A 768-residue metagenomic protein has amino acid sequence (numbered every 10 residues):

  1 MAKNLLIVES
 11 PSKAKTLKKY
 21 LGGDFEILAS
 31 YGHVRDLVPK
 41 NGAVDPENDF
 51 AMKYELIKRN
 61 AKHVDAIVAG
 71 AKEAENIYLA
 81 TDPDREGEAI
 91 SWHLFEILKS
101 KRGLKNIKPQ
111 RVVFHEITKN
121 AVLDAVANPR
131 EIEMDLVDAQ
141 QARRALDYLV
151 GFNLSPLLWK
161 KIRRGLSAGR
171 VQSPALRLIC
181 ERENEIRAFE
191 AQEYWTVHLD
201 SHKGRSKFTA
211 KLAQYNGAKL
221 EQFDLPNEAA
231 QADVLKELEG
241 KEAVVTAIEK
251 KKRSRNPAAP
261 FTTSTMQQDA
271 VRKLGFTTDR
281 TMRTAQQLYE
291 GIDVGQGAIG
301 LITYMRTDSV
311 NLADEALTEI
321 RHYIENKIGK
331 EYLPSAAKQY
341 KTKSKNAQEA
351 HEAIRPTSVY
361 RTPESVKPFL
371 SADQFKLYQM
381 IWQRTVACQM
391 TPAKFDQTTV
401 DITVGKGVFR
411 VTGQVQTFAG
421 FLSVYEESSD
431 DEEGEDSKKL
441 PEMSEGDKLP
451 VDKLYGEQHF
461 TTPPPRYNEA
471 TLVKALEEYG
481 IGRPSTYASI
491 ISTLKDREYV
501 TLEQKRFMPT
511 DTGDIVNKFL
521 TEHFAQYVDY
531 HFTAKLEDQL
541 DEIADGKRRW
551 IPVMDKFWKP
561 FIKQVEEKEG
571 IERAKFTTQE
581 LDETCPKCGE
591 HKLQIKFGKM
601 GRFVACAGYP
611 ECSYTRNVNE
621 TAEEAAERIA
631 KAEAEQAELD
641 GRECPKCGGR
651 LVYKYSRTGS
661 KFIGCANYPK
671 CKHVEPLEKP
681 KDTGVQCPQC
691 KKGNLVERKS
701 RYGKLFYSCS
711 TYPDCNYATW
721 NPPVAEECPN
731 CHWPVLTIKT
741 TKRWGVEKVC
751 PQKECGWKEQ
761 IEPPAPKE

Functional and structural regions predicted by a protein language model:
M1-Q141, L225-P226, D430, D452: Intrinsically disordered, low-complexity regulatory segments
A2, D82-D84, R163-S167, K250-A259 (+3 more regions): Conserved short loop/turn motifs at secondary-structure junctions
A2-N4, T16, S155, A188 (+2 more regions): Basic, low-complexity terminal or inter-domain segments flanking catalytic cores
I117-L199: C-terminal or mid-to-C-terminal helical accessory/interaction module adjacent to the motor/catalytic core
K219-A259: Metal- or metallocofactor-binding catalytic centers and their adjacent structured scaffolds across diverse enzyme
I248, P257-A270, Q296-Y304, P463-A475: Short acidic, hydrophobic short linear motifs in intrinsically disordered regions
M282-Q286, I491-S492: Short, hydrophobic-biased segments on the C-terminal half of alpha helices that form "recognition helices"
Y289-T303, R497-R506: A short, conserved structural fragment
